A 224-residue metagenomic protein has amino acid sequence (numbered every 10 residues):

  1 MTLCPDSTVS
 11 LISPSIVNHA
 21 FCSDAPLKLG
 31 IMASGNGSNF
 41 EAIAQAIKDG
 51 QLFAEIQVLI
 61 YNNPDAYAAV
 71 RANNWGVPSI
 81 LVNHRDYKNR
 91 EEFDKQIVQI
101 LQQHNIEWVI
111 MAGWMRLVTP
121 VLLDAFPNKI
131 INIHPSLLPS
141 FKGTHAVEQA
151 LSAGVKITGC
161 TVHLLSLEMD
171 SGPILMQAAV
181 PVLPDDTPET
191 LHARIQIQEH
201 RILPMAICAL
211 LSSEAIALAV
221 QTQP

Functional and structural regions predicted by a protein language model:
T2-P26, Q51, P184, I197-P224: An anion-binding loop in the catalytic cleft
T2-Y67: N-terminal Rossmann-like dinucleotide-binding module
A46, A112-Q221: Donor/substrate-binding cores of folate-linked one-carbon enzymes
L52-Q96: Short, surface-exposed acidic-centric catalytic microdomains
Q57, E107, N128: Conserved acidic residues
Y61-N62, R85-D86, R90-E91, H104-P120: N-terminal glycine-rich "phosphate-gripper" loop used for MgATP/nucleotide binding and carboxylate activation
K95-Q103: Short, well-structured alpha-helical segments in soluble
